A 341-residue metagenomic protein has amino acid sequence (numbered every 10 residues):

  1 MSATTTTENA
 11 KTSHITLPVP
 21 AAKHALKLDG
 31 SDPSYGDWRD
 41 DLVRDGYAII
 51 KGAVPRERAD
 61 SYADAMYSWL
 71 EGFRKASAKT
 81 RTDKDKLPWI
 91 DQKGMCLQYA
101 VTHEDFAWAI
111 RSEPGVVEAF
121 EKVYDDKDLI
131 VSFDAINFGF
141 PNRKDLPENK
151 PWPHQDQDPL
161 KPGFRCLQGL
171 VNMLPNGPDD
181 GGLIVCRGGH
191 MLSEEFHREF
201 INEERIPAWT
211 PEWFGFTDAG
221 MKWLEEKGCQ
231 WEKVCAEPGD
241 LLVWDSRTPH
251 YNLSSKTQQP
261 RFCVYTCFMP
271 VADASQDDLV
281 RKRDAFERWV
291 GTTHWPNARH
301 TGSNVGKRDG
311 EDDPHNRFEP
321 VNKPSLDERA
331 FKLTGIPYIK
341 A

Functional and structural regions predicted by a protein language model:
S2-R44, K51-L160: Non-heme Fe(II)-dependent double-stranded beta-helix
H14, P20-K23, I201, P238-V243 (+1 more regions): Non-heme Fe(II)/2-oxoglutarate
Y47, F133, F164-L170, D180-G182 (+2 more regions): Extracellular structured ligand-interaction cores
H103-A109, Q155-Q157, G220-K233, Y251-S254: Active-site rim elements
K122-I130, P159-G163, N172-D180, L192: Secondary-structure boundary elements
A135, F140, Q155, L167 (+2 more regions): Short, structured patches in soluble enzyme cores that scaffold and shape functional sites
F140-P141, C186-E194, C267-D273: Short edge-strand/loop segments of extracellular domains
C166, N176-P249: Double-stranded beta-helix
